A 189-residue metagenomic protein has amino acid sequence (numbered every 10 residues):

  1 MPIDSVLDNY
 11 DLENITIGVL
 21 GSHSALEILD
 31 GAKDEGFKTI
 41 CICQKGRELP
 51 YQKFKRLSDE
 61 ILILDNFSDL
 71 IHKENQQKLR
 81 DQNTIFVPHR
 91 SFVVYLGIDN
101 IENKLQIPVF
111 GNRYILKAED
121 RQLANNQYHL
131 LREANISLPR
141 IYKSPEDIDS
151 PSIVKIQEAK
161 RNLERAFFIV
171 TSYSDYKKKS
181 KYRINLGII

Functional and structural regions predicted by a protein language model:
P2-E35: N-terminal phosphate-binding or glycine-rich loops at protein starts, especially the Walker A/P-loop of NTPases
I17-G18, L116-D120, F168: Glycine- and other small-residue-rich loops at beta-strand/loop junctions that grip anionic moieties
I28, Y142-K143, I189: Catalytic micro-motifs at enzyme active sites that drive phosphoryl/nucleotidyl and oxygen chemistry
E35-G36, N103-L105, V170-S172: Glycine-rich, phosphate-binding/catalytic loops in enzymes
T39-I42: Short beta-strand "acidic-cap" motif of Rossmann-like dinucleotide-binding folds
Q44-R47, Y51-N162: Conserved N-proximal alpha/beta basic substrate-recognition cap immediately N-terminal to, or forming the N-lobe
N135-P139, F167-I189: Conserved ATP-binding module of the ATP-grasp superfamily
